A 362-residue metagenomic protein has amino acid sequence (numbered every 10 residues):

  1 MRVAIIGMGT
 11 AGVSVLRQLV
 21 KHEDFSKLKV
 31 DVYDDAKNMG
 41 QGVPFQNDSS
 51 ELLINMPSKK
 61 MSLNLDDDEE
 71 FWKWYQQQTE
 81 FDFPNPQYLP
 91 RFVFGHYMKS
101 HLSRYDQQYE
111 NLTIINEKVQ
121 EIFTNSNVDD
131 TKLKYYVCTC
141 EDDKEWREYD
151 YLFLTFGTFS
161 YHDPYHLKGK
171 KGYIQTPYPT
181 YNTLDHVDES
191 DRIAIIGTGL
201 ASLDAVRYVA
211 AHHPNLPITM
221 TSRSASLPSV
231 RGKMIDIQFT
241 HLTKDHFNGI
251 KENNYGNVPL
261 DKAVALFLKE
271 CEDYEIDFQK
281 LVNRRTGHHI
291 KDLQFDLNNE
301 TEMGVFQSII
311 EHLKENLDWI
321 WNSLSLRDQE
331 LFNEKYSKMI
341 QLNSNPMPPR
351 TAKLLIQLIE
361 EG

Functional and structural regions predicted by a protein language model:
M1-K37, V43, F81-G362: Flavin (primarily FAD) cofactor-binding/catalytic cores of flavoenzymes
V43-Y88: Active-site-adjacent segment of FAD-dependent monooxygenases/related oxidoreductases
